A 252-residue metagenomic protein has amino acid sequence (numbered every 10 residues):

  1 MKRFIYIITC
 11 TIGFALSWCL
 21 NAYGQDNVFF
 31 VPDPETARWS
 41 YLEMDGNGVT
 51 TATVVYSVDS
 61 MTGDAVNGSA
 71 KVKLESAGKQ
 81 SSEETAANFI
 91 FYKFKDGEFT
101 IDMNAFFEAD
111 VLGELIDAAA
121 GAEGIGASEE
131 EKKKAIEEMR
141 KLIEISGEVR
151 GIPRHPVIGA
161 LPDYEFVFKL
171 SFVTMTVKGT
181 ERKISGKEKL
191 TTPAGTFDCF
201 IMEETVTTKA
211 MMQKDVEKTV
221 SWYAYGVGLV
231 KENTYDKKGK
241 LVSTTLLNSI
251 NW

Functional and structural regions predicted by a protein language model:
M1-I5: Positively charged n-region of N-terminal signal peptides that target proteins for export
I8-N21: Bacterial N-terminal signal peptides
W18, A22, E114-D117, E144 (+3 more regions): Generic detector of low-complexity/intrinsically disordered segments and short hydrophobic N-terminal stretches
Q25-I90, D163-W252: Acidic, serine/threonine-rich low-complexity disordered tracts
F29-P34, F89-F197: Solvent-exposed helix/loop surface patches that form functional interfaces
